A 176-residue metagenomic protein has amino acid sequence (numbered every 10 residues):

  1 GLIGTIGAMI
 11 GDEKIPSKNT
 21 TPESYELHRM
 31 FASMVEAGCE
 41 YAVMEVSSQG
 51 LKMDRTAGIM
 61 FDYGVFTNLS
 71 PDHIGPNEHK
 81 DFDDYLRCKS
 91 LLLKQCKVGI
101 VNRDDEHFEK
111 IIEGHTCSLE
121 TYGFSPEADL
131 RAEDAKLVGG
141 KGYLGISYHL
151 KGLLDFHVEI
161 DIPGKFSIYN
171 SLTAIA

Functional and structural regions predicted by a protein language model:
G1-I10: Short beta-strand-centered segment that lines the nucleotide-binding/catalytic pocket of NTP-utilizing
G1-L2, V43, T121: Short beta-strand "acidic-cap" motif of Rossmann-like dinucleotide-binding folds
K14-S24, D72-K80: Flexible beta-alpha connector loops of hexameric P-loop NTPases
A37, D62-A176: Acidic, Mg2+-coordinating active-site environments of NTP-dependent enzymes
C39-Q49: Switch II (G3) loop of P-loop NTPases
G50-A57: Conserved helix/coil segment N-terminal to the catalytic DExD/H
